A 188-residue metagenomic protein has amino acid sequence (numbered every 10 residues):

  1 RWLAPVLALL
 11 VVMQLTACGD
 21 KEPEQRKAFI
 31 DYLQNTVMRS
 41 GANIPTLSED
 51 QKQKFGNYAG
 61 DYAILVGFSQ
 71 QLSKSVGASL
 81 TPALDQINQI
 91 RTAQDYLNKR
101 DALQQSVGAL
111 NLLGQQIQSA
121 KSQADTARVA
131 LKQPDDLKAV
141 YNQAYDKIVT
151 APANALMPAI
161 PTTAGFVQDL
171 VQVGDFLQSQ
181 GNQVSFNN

Functional and structural regions predicted by a protein language model:
R1-T16: Sec-dependent bacterial lipoprotein signal peptides
C18-R100: Leu/Val/Ala/Ile-rich N-terminal alpha-helices, chiefly Sec-type signal peptides and the beginnings
Q89-N187: Extended amphipathic alpha-helical interaction segments
